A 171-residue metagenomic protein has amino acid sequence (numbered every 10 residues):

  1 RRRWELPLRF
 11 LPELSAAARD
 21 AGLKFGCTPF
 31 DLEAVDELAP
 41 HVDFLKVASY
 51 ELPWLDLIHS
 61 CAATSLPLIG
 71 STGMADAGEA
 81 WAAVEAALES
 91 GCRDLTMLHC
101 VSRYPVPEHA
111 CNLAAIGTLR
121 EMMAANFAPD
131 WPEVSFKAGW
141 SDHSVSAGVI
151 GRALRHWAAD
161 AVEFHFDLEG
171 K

Functional and structural regions predicted by a protein language model:
R1-K171: Catalytic cores and adjacent flexible loops of soluble metabolic enzymes that perform enolate/carbanion chemistry on
